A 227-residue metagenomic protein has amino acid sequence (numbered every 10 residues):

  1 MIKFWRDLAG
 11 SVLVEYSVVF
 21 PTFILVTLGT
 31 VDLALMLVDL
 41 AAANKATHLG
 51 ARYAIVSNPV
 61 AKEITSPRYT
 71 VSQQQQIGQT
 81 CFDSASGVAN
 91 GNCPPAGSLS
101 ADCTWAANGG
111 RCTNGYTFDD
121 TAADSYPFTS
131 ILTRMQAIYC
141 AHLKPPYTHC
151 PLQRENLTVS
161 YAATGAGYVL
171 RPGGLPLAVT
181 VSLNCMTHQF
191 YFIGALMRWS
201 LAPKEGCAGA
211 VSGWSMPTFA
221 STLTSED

Functional and structural regions predicted by a protein language model:
M1-A9: N-terminal leader/signal peptides at the extreme start of proteins
F4-W5, F23, N44: N-terminal hydrophobic or amphipathic segments with adjacent small-residue motifs that include Sec signal peptides
D7, M36, F128: Flexible, glycine- and charge-enriched loops at secondary-structure boundaries
E15, T47: Conserved G/P- and acidic residue-centered "switch" motifs that form tight phosphate/ATP-binding loops in soluble
S17-A41: C-terminal juxtamembrane segment of a hydrophobic transmembrane alpha-helix
M36-D39, A43, P59, E63: Perimembrane helix-loop junctions in membrane proteins
H48-D227: Short, conserved structural patches
